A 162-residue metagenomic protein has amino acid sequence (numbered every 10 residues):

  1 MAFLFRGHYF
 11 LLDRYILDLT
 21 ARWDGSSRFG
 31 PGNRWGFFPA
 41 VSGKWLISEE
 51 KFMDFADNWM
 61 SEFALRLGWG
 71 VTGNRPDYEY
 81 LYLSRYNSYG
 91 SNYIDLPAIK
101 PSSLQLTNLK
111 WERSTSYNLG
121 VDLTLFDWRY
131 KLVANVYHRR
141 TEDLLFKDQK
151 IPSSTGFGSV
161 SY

Functional and structural regions predicted by a protein language model:
M1-Y162: Extracellular/periplasmic, surface-exposed regions of secreted and cell-surface proteins
